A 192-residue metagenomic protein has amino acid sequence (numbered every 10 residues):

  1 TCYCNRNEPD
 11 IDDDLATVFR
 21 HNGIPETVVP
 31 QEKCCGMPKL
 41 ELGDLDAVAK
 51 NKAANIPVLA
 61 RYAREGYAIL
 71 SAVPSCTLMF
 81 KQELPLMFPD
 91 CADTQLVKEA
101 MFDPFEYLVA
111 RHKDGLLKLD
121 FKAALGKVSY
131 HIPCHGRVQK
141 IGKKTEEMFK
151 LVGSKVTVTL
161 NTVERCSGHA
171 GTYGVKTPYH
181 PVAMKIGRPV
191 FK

Functional and structural regions predicted by a protein language model:
T1-K192: Iron-sulfur cluster-binding electron-transfer modules in prokaryotic oxidoreductases
